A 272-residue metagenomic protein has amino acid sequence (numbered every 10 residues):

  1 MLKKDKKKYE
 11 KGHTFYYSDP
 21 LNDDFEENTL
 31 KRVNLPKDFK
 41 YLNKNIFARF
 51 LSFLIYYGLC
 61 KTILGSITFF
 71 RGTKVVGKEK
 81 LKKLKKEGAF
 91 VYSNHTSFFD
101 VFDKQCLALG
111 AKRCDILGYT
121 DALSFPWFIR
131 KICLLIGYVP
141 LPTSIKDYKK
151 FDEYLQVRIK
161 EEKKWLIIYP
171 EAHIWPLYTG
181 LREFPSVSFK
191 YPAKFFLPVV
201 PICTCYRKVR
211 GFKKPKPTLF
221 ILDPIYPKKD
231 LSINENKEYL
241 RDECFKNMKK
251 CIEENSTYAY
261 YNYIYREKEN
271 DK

Functional and structural regions predicted by a protein language model:
M1-T29, D152-K272: Non-catalytic C-terminal accessory region of glycerolipid acyltransferases and related lyso-lipid remodeling enzymes
Y17, L21-V76, F128-L135: A transmembrane-helix-recognition feature enriched in membrane-embedded lipid enzymes and envelope glyco-/phospholipid
C60-L64, K104-Q105, I129-R130, L155-Q156 (+1 more regions): Short amphipathic alpha-helical segments and helix-helix/interface helices
L64-H95: Helix-to-loop junction immediately C-terminal to a conserved catalytic motif
R71, S144-K149, L181-R182: A conditional alpha-helix N-cap/helix-loop micro-motif detector
V75, I116, Y138-P140, V199-P201 (+1 more regions): Conserved beta-strand scaffold positions in the cores of enzyme catalytic domains, especially in NTP/NDP-utilizing
L84-I145: Catalytic core of membrane glycerolipid acyltransferases/transacylases, capturing the structured, soluble-facing
A122, D147, I174-P176: Acidic, metal-coordinating catalytic cores used for nucleic-acid/nucleotide bond scission and strand-transfer chemistry
